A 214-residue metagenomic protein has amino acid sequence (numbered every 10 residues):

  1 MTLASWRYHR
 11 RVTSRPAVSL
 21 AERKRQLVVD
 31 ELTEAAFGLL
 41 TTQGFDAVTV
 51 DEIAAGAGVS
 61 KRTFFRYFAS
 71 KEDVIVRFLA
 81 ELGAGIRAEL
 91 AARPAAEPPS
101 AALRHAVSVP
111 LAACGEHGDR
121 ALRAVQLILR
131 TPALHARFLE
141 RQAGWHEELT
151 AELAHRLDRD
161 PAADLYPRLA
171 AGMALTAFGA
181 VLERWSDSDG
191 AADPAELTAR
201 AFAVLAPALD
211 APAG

Functional and structural regions predicted by a protein language model:
M1-Q43, A47-V59, V76, G85: Basic, helix-initiating cap at the start of DNA-binding domains
M1-V12, A151, H155, D187-G214: C-terminal peripheral helix-coil segments that are non-catalytic and often amphipathic
E52-A55, F64, L103: Append "Primarily bacterial transcriptional regulators
S60-F68: Short hydrophobic/aromatic patch on the recognition helix
A84-A124: Hydrophobic alpha-helical connector segments
C114, V125, V181-D189: Secondary-structure edge/capping motif, primarily at the C-terminal ends of alpha-helices and the immediately following
E116, T131, G144-A171: Hydrophobic alpha-helical bundle segments that form small-molecule/ligand-binding pockets
I128, A162-R184, E196-L205: Hydrophobic alpha-helical segments that form the core of small-molecule binding pockets and/or dimer interfaces
